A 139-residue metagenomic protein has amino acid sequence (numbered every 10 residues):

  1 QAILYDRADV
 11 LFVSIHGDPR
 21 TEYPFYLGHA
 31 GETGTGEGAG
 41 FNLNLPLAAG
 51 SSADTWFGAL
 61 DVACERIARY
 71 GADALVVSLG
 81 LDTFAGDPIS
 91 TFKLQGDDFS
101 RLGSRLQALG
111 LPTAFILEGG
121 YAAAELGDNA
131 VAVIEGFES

Functional and structural regions predicted by a protein language model:
Q1-Q107, I134-E135: Conserved alpha-helical scaffold segments that buttress catalytic/binding sites
T55, A122-L126: Secondary-structure boundary/capping motif
T83, G119-A123: A short, acidic, flexible beta-alpha connecting loop/helix-capping segment that sits on the rim of active
Q95-G96, E125-S139: Short, electropositive alpha-helical surface patch
L111-G119: Short acidic/histidine-rich active-site segments
